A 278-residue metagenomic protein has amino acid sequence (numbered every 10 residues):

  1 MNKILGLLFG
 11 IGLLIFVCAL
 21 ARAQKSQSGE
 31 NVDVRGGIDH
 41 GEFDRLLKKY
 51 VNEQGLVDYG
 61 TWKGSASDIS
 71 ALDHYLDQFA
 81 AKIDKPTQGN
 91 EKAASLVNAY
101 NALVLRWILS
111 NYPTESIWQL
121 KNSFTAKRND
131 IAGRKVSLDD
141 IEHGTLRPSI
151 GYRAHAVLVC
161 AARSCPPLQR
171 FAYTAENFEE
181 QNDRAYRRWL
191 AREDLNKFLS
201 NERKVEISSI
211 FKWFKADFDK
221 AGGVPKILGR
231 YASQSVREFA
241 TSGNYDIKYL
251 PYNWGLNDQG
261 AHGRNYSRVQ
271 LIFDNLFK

Functional and structural regions predicted by a protein language model:
M1-F9: Bacterial N-terminal signal peptides that target proteins for export
L8-F16: Bacterial N-terminal signal peptides
L20-R22: Sec/Tat signal peptide C-region and signal peptidase I cleavage site
K25-K278: Interaction/scaffold regions that mediate signaling and macromolecular assembly across diverse proteins
